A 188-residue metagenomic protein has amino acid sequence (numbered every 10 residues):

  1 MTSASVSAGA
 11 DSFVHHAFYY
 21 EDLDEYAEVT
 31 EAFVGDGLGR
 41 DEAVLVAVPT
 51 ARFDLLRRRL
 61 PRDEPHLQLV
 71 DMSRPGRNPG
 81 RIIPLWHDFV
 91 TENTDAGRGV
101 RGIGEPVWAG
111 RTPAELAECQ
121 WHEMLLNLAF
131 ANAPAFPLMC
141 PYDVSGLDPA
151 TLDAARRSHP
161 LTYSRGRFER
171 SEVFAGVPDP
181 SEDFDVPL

Functional and structural regions predicted by a protein language model:
M1-L188: Non-catalytic regulatory/interaction regions at protein termini and inter-domain linkers
